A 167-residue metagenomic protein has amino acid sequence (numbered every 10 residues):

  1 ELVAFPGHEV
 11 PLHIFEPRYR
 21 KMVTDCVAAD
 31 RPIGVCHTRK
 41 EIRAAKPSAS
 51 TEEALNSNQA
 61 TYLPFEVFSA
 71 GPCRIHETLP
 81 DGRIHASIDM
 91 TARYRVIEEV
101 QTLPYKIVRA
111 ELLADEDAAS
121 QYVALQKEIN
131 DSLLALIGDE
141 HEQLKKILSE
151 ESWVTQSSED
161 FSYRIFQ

Functional and structural regions predicted by a protein language model:
E1-Q167: N-terminal low-complexity, acidic/polar interaction/targeting segments
